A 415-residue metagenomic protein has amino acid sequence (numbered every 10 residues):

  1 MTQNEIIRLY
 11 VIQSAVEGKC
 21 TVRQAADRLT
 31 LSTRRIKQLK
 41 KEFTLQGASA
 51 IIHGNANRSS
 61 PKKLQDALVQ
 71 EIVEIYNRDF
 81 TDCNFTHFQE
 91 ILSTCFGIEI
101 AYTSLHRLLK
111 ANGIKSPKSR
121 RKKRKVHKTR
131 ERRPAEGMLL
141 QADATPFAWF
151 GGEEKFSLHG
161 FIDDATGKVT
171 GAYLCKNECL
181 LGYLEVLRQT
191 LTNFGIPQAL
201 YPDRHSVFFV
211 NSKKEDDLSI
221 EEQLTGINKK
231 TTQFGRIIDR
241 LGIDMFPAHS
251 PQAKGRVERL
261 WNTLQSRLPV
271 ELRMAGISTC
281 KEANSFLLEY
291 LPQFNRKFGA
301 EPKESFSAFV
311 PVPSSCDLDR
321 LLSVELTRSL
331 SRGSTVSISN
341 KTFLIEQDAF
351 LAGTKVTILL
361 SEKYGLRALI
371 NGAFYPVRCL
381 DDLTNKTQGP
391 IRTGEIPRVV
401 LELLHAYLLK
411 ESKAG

Functional and structural regions predicted by a protein language model:
Q3-C20, V69-D79: Short, amphipathic alpha-helical "recognition" segments used to contact nucleic acids or chromatin
R23-L29, F88, L92: Short alpha-helical "recognition helix" segments of helix-turn-helix
A48-A142, F147-A148, D216-K229, S307-S314: Basic, flexible linker segments flanking DNA-binding modules in nucleic acid-interacting mobile-element proteins
I98-E99, K110-V169, K176-Q198, R236-R240 (+1 more regions): Mobile-element integrase/transposase regions, centering on the N-terminal DNA-binding/Zn-coordinating module
L191-G226, P251, S307: Acidic/histidine-rich, metal-coordinating catalytic segments
I227, Q233-K303, A308-R320: Charged alpha-helix within mobile-element recombinases
L288-G415: C-terminal, beta-rich DNA-binding module of retroviral/retroelements integrases
